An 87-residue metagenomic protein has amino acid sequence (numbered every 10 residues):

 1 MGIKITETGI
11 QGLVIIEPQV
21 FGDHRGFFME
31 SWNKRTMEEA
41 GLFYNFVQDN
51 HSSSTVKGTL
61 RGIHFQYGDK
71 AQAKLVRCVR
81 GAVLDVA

Functional and structural regions predicted by a protein language model:
M1-A87: Non-catalytic, conserved peripheral segments adjacent to functional cores
